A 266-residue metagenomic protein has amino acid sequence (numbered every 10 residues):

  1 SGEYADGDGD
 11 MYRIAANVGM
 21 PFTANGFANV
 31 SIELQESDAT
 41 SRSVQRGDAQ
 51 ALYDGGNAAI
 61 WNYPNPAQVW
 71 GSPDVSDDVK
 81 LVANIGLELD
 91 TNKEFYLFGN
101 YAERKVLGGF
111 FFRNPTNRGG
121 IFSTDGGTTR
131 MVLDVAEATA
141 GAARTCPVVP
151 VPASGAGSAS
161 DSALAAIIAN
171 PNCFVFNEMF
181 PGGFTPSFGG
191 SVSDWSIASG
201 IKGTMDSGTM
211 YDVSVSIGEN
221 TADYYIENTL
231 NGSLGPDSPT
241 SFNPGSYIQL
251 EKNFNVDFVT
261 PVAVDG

Functional and structural regions predicted by a protein language model:
S1, R113, F254-G266: Short, intrinsically disordered, charge-balanced linker/junction segments flanking boundaries in proteins
D6-G182, P186-G208, S216: Transmembrane beta-barrel wall of Gram-negative outer-membrane proteins
A16, E227-L230, F258: Glycine-rich, charged/polar anion/phosphate-binding loops that engage phosphate groups from diverse ligands
G109-T116, T124-G127, M210-N253: Small-side-chain secondary-structure face that scaffolds active or pore-lining regions
